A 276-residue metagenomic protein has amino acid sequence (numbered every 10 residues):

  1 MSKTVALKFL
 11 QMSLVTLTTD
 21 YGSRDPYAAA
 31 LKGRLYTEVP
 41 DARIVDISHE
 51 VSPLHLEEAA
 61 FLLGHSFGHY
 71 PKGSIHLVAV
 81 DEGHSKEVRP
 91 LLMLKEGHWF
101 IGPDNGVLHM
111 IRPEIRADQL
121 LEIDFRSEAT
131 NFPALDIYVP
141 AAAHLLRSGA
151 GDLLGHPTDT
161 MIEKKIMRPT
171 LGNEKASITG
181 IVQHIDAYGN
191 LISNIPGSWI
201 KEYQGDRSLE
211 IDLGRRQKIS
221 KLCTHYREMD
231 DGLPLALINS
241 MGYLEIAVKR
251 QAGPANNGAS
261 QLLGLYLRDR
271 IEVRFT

Functional and structural regions predicted by a protein language model:
L7-E87: N-terminal glycine-/serine-/threonine-rich phosphate-binding loop
S13-T16, A42-V45, S74-L77, P90-L92 (+8 more regions): Structural motif
E38-D41, S66-Y70, E114, H144-D152: Change "in soluble alpha/beta enzymes" to "in soluble alpha/beta proteins
E38-R43, H55-E58, P71-G73, L77-V80 (+1 more regions): Active-site histidine-anchored catalytic micro-motif
E96-L108, R112-R126, G151, Y203 (+3 more regions): Conserved subregion of the PPM/PP2C metallophosphatase catalytic domain
A129-G205: Anionic-ligand-binding alpha/beta catalytic cores of soluble enzymes and soluble regulatory domains that recognize
N194-G264: A conserved acidic, glycine/proline-rich C-terminal tail/linker
